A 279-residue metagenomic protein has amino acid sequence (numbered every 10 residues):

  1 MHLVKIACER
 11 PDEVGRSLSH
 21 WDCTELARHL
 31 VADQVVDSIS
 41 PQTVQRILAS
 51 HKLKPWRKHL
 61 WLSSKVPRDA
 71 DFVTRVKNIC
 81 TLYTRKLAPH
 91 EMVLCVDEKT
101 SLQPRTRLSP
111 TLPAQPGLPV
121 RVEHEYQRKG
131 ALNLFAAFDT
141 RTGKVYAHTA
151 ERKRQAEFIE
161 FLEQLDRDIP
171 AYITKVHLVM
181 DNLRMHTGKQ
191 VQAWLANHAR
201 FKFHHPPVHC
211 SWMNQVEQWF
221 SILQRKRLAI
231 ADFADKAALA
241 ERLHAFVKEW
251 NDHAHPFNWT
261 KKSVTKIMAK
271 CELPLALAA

Functional and structural regions predicted by a protein language model:
M1-I39, K86-L87: A short, amphipathic alpha-helix used for macromolecular contacts
R46-L60: Short, basic alpha-helical nucleic acid-contact segments in DNA-binding proteins and DNA transaction factors
V73-E163, A269-P274: Extended, low-complexity cationic-aromatic segments
T106, A238-A279: C-terminal domain-tail junction helix/linker
V120-Y126, N197-Q215, A231-F233: RNase H-like polynucleotidyl transferase catalytic core
A156-V176: Short, basic/hydrophobic alpha-helical segments
I173-H186: Acidic/histidine-rich, metal-coordinating catalytic segments
V216-A238, E249-N251: Active-site proximal helix-loop segment of RNase H-like, two-metal nucleases, encompassing DDE(D)
